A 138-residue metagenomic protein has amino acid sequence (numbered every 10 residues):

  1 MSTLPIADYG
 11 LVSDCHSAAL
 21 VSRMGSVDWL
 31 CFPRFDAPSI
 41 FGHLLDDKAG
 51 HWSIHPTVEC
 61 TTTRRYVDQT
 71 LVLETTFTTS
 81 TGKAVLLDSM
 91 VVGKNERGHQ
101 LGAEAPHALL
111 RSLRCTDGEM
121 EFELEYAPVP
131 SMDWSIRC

Functional and structural regions predicted by a protein language model:
S2-C138: Beta-sandwich/jelly-roll carbohydrate-recognition scaffolds of carbohydrate-active enzymes
